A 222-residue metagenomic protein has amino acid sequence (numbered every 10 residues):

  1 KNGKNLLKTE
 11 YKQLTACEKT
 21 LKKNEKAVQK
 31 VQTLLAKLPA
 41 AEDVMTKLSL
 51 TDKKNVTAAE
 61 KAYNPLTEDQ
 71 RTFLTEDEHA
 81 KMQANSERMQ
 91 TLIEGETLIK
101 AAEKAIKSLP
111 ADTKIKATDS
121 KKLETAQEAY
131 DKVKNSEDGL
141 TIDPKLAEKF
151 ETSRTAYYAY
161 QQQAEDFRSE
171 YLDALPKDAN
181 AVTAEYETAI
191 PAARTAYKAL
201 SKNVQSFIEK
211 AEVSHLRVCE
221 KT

Functional and structural regions predicted by a protein language model:
K1-T222: Beta-rich interaction/scaffold domains
